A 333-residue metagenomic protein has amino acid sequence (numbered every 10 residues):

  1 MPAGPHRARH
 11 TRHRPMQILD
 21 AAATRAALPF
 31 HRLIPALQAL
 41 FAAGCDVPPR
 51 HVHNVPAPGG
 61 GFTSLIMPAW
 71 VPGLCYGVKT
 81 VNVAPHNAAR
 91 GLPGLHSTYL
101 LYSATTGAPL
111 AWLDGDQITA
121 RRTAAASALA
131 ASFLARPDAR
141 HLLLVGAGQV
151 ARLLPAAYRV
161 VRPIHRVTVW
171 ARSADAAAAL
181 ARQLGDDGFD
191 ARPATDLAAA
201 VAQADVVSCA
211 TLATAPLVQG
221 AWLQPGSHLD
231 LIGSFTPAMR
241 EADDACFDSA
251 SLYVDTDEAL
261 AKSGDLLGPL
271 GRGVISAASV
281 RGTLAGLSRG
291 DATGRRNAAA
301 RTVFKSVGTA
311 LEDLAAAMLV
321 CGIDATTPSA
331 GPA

Functional and structural regions predicted by a protein language model:
P2, R7-A120, A128, D138 (+3 more regions): N-terminal ligand-binding/catalytic initiation module
L134-H141, Q224-P225: Short helix-loop-beta connector
H141-L143, T302: Conserved beta-strand elements of the Class I
A147-G148: Glycine-rich Rossmann-fold phosphate-binding loop(s) that bind the pyrophosphate of adenine dinucleotide cofactors
A151-R152: N-terminal Rossmann-fold NAD(P) dinucleotide-binding loop
V160-L184: NAD(P)-binding Rossmann-fold cofactor-contacting core
F189-V274: Rossmann-like adenosine-cofactor binding region
M239-A333: Adenosine-phosphate binding glycine-rich loop
